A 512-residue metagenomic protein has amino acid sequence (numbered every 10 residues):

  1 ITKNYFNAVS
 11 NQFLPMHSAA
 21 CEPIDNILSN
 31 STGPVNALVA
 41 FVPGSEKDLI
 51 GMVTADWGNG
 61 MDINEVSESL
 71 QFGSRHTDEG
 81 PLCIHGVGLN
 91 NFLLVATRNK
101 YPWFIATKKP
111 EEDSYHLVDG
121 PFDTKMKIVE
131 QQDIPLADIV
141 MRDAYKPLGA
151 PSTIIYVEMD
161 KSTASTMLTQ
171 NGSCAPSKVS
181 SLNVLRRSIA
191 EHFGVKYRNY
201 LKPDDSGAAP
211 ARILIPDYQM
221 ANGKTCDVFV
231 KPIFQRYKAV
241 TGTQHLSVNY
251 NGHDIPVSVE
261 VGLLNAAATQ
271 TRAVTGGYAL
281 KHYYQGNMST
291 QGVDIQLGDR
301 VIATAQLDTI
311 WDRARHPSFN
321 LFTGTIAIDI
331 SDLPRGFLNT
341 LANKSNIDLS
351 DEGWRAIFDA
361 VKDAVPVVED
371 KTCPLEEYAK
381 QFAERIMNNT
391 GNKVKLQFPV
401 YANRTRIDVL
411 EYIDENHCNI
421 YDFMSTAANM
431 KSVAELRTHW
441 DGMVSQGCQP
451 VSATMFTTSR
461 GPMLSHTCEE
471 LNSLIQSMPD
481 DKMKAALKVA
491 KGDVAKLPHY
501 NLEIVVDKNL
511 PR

Functional and structural regions predicted by a protein language model:
I1-P43, K47, N64-L70, L338 (+2 more regions): Bergerat-fold GHKL ATPase/HATPase_c domain
D56: Acidic ATP/Mg2+-coordinating residue in the GHKL
N59-G60: Glycine-rich G1-box
E68-P81: Bergerat-fold ATP-binding/catalytic subdomain of histidine kinases
G80-Y218: GHKL-type ATPase core
N99-S114, M424-S425, D441-K488: Nucleic-acid nuclease catalytic cores
A239-Q381, R385, N389, N403: Charged regulatory segments coupled to nucleotide-binding catalytic modules in large multidomain enzymes
D308, M387-E415, A427-M430: Active-site metal-binding core of divalent-cation-utilizing nuclease and nuclease-like domains
